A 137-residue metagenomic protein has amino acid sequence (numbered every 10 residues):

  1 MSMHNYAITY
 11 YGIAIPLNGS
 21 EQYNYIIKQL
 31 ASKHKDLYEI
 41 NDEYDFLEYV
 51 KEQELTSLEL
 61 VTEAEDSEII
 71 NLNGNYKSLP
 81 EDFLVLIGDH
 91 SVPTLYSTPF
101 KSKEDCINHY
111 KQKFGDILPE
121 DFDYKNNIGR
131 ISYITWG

Functional and structural regions predicted by a protein language model:
M1-D116, E120, Y124, G137: Acidic (Asp/Glu-rich) sequence patches and key acidic residues that form negatively charged surfaces used
N126-Y133: Short A/G/S/P-biased low-complexity tracts
